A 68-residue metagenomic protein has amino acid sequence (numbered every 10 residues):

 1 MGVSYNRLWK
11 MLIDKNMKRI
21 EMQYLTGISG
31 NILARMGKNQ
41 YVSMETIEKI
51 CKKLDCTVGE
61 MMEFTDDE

Functional and structural regions predicted by a protein language model:
M1-I20: A short, Lys/Arg-rich alpha-helix, primarily the initiator
L12, Q23, C51: The alpha-helix within a helix-turn-helix
I13, G27, K38, D66: Residue-level detection of the helix-turn-helix DNA-binding "recognition helix"
E21, I32, T46, E60: Residues in the helix-turn-helix
I28-V42: Recognition helix of helix-turn-helix/homeodomain-like DNA-binding domains that insert into the DNA major groove
N39-K52: Short, basic-rich loop-to-helix N-cap that marks the start of a DNA-contacting helix
D55-E68: Short C-terminal boundary/hinge segments that cap the last helix of small helical domains
